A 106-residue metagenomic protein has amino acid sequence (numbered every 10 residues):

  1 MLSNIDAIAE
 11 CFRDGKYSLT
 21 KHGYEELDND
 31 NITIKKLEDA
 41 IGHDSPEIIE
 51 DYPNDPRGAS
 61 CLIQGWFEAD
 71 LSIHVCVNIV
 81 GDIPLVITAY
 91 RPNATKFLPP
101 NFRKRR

Functional and structural regions predicted by a protein language model:
M1-R106: Ribonuclease/tRNase effector modules and their secretory precursors
